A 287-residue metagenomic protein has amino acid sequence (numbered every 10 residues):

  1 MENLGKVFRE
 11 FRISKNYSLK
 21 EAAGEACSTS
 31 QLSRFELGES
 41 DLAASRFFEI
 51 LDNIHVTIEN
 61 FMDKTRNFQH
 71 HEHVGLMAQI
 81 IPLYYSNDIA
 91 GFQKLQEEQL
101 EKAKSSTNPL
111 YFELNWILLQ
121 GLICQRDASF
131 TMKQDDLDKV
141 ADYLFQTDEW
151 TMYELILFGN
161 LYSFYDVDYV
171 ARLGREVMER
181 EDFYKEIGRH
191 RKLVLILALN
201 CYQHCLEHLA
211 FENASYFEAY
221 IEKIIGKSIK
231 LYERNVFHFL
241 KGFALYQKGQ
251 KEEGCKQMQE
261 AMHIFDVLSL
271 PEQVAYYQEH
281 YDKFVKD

Functional and structural regions predicted by a protein language model:
M1-S14: A short, Lys/Arg-rich alpha-helix, primarily the initiator
V7, A78, F112-I123, I156-N160 (+5 more regions): "A position-specific structural signal for the A-helix of alpha-solenoid helical repeats
N16-S33: Short alpha-helical DNA-recognition segment
S45-N60: DNA major-groove recognition helix of helix-turn-helix/homeodomain DNA-binding modules
D63-A90, Q259, H263, V267: Short, charged recognition helix plus adjacent turn of helix-turn-helix-like nucleic-acid-binding domains
Y85-E98, S129-D138, V167-E179, H208-A219 (+1 more regions): Helix-turn-helix repeat elements of alpha-solenoid scaffolds
E97-K104, D138-Q146, M178-K185, E218-K227 (+1 more regions): Amphipathic alpha-helical segments of tetratricopeptide repeats
E154-L231: Alpha-helical adaptor scaffolds
